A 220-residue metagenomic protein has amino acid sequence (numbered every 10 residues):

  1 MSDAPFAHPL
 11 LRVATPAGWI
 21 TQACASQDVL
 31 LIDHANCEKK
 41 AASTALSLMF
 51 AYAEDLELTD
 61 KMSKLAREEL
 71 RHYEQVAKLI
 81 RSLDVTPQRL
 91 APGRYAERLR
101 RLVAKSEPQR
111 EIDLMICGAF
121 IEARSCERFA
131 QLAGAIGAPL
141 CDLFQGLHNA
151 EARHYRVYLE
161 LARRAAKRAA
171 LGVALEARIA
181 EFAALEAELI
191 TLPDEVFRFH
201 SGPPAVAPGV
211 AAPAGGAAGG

Functional and structural regions predicted by a protein language model:
M1-G220: Non-heme di-metal
